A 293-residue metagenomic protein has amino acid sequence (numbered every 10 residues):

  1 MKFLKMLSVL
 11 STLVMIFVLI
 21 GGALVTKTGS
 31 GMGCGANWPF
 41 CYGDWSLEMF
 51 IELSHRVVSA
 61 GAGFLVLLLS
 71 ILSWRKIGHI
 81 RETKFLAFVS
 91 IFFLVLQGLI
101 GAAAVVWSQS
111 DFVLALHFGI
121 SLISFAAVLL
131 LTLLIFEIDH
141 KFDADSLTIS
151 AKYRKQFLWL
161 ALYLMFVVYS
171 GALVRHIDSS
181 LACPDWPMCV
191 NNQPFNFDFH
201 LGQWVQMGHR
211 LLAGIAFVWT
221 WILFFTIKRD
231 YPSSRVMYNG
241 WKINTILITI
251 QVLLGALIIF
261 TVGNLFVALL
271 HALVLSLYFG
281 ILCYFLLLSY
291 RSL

Functional and structural regions predicted by a protein language model:
M1-L293: Polytopic transmembrane helical bundles with strong interfacial aromatic enrichment
